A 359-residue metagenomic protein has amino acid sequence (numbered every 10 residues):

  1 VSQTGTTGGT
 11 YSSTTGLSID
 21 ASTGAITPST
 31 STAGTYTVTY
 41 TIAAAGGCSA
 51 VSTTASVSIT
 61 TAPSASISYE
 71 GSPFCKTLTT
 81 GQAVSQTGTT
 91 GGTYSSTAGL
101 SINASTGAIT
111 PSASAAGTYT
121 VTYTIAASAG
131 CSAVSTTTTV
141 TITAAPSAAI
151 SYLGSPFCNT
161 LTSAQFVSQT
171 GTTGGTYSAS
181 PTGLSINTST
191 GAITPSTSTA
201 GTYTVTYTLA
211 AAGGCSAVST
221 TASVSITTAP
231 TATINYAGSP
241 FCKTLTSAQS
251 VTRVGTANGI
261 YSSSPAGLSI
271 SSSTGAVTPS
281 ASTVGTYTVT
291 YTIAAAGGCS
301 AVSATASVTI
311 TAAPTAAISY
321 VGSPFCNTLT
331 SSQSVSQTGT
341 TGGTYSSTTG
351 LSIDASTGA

Functional and structural regions predicted by a protein language model:
V1-T4, L78-G88, L161-G171, L245-G255 (+1 more regions): A short beta-strand segment in extracellular, disulfide-stabilized domains
G8-T27, G91-T110, G174, S178-T194 (+2 more regions): Low-complexity "stalk/linker" and mucin-like segments enriched in Ser/Thr/Pro/Ala/Gly
T30-G34, A113-G117, T197-G201, A281-G285: Surface-exposed, short loops/turns at beta-strand junctions within beta-sandwich domains
A45-S52, S128-S135, A212-S219, A296-S303: Short, exposed coil/turn segments at beta-strand boundaries within extracellular/luminal domains
A55-T61, V140-A144, V224-T228, A306-A312: Interdomain boundary/hinge segments at the C-termini of tandem beta-sandwich modules
A62-E70, A145-L153, A229-A237, A313-Y320: Proline-enriched interdomain boundary motifs that mark the N-terminal boundary and often initiate the first structured
E70-C75, L153-C158, A237-C242, V321-C326: Short beta-strand segments of immunoglobulin-like
